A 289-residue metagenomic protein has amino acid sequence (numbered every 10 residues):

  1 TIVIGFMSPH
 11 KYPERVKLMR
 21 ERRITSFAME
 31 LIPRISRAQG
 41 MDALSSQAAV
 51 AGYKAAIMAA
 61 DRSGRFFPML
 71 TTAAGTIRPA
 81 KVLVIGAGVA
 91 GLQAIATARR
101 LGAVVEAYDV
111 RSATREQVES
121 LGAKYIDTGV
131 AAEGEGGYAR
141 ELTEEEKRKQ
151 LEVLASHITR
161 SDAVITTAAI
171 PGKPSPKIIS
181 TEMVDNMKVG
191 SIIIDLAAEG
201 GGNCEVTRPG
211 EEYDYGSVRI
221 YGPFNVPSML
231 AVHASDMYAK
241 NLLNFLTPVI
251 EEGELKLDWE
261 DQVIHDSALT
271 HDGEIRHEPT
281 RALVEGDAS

Functional and structural regions predicted by a protein language model:
T1-E30, A163-Y221: ADP-ribose/adenylate-binding Rossmann-like module
I2-F6, A38-V50, I85, L101-V105: Flexible, glycine/proline-enriched loop segments at strand-loop-helix junctions that form or flank small-ligand binding
S8-K11, L31-P33, R111, V130-E133 (+1 more regions): Short, acidic/turn-prone active-site loops that include or flank metal/cofactor- and phosphate-binding residues
P9-P13, S46-Y53, L92, Y108 (+6 more regions): Electropositive phosphate-/nucleotide-binding environments in soluble metabolic enzymes
V16, A56, A94-I95, R115 (+1 more regions): Generic hydrophobic/aromatic pocket-lining and core-packing "Φ" positions
E21-T25, A60-P68, R100-V104, E119-I126 (+6 more regions): Generic secondary-structure signature for well-ordered alpha-helical cores
E30-A73, A198, C204-S289: Adenosine-phosphate binding glycine-rich loop
F66-T159: Glycine-rich phosphate/diphosphate-binding loop of Rossmann-like nucleotide-binding domains
